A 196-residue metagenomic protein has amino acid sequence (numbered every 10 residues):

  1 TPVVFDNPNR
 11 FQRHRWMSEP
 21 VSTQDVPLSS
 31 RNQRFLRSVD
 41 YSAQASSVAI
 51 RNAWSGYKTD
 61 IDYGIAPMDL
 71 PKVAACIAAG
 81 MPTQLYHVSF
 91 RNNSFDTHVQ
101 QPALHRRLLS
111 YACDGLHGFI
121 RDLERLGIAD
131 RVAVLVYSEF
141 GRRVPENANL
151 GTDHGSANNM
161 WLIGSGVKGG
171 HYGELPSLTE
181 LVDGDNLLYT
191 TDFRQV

Functional and structural regions predicted by a protein language model:
T1-R125, P145, N159, H171-V196: Feature for exported/extracytoplasmic and membrane-associated proteins, marking the mature portion
L85-F90, A133-E139: Beta-strand elements within well-structured catalytic alpha/beta cores of enzymes that handle phosphate/sulfate esters
E124-V134: Surface-exposed patches in mature extracellular/periplasmic domains of secreted proteins
S138-G170: Histidine-centered active-site microenvironments of extracellular/periplasmic hydrolases and transferases
